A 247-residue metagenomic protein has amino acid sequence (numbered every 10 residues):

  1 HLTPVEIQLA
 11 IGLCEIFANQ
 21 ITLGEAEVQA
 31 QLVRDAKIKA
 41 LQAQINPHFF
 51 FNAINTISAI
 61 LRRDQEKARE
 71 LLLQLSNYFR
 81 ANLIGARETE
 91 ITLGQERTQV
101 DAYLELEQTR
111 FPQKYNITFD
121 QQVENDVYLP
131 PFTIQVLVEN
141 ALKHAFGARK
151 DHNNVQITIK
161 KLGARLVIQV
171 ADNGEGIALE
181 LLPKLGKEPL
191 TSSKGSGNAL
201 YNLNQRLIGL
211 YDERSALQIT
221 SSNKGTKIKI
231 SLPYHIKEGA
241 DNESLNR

Functional and structural regions predicted by a protein language model:
L2-I45, F49-I219, T226-K227: Two-component histidine phosphotransfer core
T226-H235: Short C-terminal beta-strand
I236-A240: Short, charged low-complexity linker/loop segments at the C-terminal edge of domains
D241-R247: Intrinsically disordered, low-complexity acidic/proline-/asparagine-rich linker or regulatory tail/stalk regions
